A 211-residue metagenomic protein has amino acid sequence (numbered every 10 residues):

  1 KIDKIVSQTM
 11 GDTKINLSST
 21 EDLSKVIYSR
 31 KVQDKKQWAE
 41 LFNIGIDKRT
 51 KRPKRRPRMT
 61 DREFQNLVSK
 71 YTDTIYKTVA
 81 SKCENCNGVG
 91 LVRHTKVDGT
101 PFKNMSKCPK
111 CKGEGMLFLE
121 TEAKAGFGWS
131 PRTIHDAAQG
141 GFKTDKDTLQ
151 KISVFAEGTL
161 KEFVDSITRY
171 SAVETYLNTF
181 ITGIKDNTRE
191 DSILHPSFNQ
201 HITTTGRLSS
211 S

Functional and structural regions predicted by a protein language model:
K1-S211: Conserved "right-hand" nucleotidyltransferase catalytic core of DNA-directed polymerases
